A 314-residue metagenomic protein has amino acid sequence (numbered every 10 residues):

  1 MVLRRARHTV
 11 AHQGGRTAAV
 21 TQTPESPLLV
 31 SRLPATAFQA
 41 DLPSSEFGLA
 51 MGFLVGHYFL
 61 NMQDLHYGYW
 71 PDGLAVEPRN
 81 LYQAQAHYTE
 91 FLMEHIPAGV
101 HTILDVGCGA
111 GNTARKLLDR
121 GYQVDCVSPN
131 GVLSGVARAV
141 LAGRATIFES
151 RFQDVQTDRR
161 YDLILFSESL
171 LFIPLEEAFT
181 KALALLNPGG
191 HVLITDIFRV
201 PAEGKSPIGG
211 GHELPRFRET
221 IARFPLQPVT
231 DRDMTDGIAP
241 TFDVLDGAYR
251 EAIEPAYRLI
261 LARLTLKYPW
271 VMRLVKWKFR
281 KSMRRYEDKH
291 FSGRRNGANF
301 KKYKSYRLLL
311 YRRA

Functional and structural regions predicted by a protein language model:
V2-R5, G15, A19-L60: N-terminal auxiliary segments of SAM/dcSAM-dependent transferases
Y82-G99: Conserved alpha-helix/loop element of class I SAM-dependent methyltransferases that forms part of the SAM/SAH-binding
L104-V106, A110-D154: Class I SAM-dependent methyltransferase SAM/SAH-binding core
D154-I164: A short acidic, Gly/Pro-enriched loop at the edge of an enzyme's catalytic core that lines a small-molecule cofactor
L163-E176: A short SAM/SAH-binding and catalytic strip from SAM-dependent methyltransferases
E176-H191: A short glycine-rich, Lys/Arg-flanked "PGG" loop and its adjoining helix->strand segment in the class I
G190-I197, P201: Conserved beta-strand signature within the Rossmann-like core of class I S-adenosyl-L-methionine
K205-A298: Substrate-binding/catalytic lobe of Class I Rossmann-like enzymes that use SAM or dcSAM, i.e., the mid-to-C-terminal
